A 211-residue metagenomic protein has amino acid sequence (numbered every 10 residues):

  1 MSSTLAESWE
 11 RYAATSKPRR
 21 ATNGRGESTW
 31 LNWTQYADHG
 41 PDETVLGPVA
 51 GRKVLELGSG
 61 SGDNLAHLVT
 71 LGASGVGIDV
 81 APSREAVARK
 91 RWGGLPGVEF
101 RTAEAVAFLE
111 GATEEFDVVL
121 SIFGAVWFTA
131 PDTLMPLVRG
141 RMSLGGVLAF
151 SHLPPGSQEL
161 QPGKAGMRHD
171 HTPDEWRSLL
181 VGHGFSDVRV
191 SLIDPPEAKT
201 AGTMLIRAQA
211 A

Functional and structural regions predicted by a protein language model:
M1-A50, D63: Conserved class I S-adenosyl-L-methionine
P48-V49, T113, M135: A short, aliphatic-rich alpha-helical micro-motif
L55, G60-F108: Class I SAM-dependent methyltransferase SAM/SAH-binding core
E110-V119: A short acidic, Gly/Pro-enriched loop at the edge of an enzyme's catalytic core that lines a small-molecule cofactor
V118-D132: A short SAM/SAH-binding and catalytic strip from SAM-dependent methyltransferases
D132-V147: A short glycine-rich, Lys/Arg-flanked "PGG" loop and its adjoining helix->strand segment in the class I
V147-E175: Conserved class I S-adenosyl-L-methionine
S186, L192-A211: Core SAM-dependent methyltransferase catalytic element
